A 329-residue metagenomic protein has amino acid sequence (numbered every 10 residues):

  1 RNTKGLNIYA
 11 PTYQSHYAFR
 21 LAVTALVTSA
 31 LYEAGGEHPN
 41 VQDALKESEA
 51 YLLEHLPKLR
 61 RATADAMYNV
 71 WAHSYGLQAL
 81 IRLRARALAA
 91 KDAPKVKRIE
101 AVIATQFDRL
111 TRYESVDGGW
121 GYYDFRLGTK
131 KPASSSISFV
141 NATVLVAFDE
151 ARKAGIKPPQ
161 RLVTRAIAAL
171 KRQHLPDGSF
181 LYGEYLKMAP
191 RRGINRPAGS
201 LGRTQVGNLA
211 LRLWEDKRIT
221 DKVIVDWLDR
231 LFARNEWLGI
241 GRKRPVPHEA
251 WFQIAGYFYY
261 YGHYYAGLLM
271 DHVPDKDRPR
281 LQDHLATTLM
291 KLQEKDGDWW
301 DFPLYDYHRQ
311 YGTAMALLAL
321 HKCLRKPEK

Functional and structural regions predicted by a protein language model:
R1-K329: Preference for long, amphipathic alpha-helical scaffolds in soluble/luminal domains and all-alpha bundles
